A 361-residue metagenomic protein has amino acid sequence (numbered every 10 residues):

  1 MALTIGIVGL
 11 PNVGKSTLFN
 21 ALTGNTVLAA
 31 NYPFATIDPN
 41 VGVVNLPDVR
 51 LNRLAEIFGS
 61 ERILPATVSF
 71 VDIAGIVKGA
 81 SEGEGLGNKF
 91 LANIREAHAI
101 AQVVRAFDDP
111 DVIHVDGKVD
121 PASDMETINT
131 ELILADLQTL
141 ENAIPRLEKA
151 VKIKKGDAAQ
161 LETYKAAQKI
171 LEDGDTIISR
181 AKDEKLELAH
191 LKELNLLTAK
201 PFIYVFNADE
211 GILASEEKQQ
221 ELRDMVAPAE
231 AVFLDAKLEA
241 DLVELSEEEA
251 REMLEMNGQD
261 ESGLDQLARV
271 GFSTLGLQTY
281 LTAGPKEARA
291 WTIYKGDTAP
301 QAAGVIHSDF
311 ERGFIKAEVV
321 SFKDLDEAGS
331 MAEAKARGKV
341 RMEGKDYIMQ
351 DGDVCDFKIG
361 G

Functional and structural regions predicted by a protein language model:
M1-D111, E141-A143: Conserved G1/Walker A P-loop phosphate-binding module
A2-V8, V13, F19, R146-I348 (+2 more regions): C-terminal-of-GTPase-core extension/linker across diverse P-loop GTPases
L22-Y32, P39-V41, V49, R53 (+14 more regions): Residue-level signal for pocket-adjacent positions within structured domains
G24, E56, A92, E96 (+5 more regions): Short, intrinsically disordered, mixed-charge
F34, D48-L51, L64-F70, E84-H98 (+8 more regions): Amphipathic alpha-helical transducer elements in NTP-driven molecular machines
T36, L86-G87, G117-D120, Q220-R223: Glycine-rich, phosphate-binding/catalytic loops in enzymes
G42-P47, A74-E84, R95-D157, I170-E184 (+1 more regions): Conserved Switch II/interswitch segment of TRAFAC-class P-loop GTPases
E96, Q350-D351: Short, flexible surface segments
